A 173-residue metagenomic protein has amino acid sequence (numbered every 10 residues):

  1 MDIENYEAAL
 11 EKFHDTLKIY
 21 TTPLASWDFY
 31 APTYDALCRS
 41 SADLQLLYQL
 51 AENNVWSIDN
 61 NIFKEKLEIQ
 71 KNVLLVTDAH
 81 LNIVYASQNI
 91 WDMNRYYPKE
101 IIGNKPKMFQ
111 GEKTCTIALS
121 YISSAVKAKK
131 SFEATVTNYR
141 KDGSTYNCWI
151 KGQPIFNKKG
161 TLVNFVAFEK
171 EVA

Functional and structural regions predicted by a protein language model:
M1-N72, V76-D78, T161-A173: PAS-family sensory modules
V55, E112-S124: PAS/Per-ARNT-Sim sensory domains
Q70, T116, V126-T135, C148: PAS/PAS-like sensory domains
I83-V84: Conserved hydrophobic beta-strand signature of PAS-family and PAS-like sensory domains
I90-I101: PAS/PAS-like sensory domain cap-loop motif
I102-K113: PAS-family sensory/regulatory domains
T137-G143, F156-N157: PAS-family sensory domains
Y139, I150-Q153, F168: PAS-family sensory domains
